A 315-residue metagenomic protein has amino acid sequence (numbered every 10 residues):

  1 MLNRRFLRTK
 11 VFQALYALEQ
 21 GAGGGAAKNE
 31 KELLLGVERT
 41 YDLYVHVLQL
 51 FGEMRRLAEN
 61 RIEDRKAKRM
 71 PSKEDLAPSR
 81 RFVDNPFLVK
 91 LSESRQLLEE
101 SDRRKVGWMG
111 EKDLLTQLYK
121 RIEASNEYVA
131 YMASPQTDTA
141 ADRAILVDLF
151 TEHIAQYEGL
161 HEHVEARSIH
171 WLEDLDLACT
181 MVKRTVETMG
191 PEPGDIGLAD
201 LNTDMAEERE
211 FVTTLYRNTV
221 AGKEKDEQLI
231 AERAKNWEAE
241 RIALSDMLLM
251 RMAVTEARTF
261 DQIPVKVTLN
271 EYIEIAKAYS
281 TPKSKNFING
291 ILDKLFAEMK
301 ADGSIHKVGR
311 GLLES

Functional and structural regions predicted by a protein language model:
M1-S315: Class I Rossmann-like S-adenosyl-L-methionine
